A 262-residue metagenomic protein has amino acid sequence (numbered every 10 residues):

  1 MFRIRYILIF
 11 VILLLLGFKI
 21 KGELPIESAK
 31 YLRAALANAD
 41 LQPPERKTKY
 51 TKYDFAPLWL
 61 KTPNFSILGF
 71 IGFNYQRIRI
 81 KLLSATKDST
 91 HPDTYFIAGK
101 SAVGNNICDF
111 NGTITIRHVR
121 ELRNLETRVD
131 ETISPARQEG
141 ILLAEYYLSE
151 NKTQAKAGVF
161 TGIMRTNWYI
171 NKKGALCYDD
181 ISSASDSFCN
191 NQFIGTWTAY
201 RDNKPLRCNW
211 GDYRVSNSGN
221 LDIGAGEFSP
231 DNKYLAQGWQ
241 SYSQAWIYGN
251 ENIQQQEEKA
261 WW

Functional and structural regions predicted by a protein language model:
M1-P25: Bacterial Sec-dependent N-terminal signal peptides
L24-L83, D93, I97-A102, D130-K152 (+7 more regions): Tryptophan-anchored aromatic micro-motifs
T94, S101-T115, L122-L125, S134 (+1 more regions): Mid-length scaffold segments of soluble, non-membrane domains
I114-H118, I163-K173, D180-I181: Extended lipid/amphipathic-ligand handling interfaces
I181-S187: Exposed beta-sheet edge/beta-hairpin loop segments within beta-rich domains
Y200, Y213-S216: Long, charge-rich, low-complexity intrinsically disordered regions
A260-W262: Short, solvent-exposed mixed-charge patches
